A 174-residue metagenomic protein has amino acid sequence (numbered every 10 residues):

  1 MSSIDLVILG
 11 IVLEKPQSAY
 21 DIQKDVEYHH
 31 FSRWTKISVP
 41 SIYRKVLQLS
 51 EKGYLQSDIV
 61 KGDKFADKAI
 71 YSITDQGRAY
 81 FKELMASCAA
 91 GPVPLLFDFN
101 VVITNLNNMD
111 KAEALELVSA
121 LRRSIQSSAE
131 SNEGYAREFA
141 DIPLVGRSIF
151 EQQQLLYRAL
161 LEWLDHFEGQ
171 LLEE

Functional and structural regions predicted by a protein language model:
M1-P92: Basic helix-turn-helix/winged-helix DNA-binding cores and closely related short helical interaction motifs
E14, R44, A120, Q152-L155 (+1 more regions): DHp/HisKA dimerization-phosphoacceptor four-helix bundle of two-component histidine kinases and homologous
K24, E51, G134-R137, H166: Regular, well-ordered alpha-helical segments
S38, K111-A114, I142-G146: Residue-level recognition of alpha-helical structural elements
K82-S124: Amphipathic alpha-helical dimerization/coiled-coil segments that flank or bridge DNA-binding/regulatory modules
I125-A136, Y157, L164: Non-transmembrane amphipathic alpha-helical segments
S131-F150: Acidic interhelical loop/turn segments
G146, F150-E174: Long, low-complexity, charge-rich intrinsically disordered regions
